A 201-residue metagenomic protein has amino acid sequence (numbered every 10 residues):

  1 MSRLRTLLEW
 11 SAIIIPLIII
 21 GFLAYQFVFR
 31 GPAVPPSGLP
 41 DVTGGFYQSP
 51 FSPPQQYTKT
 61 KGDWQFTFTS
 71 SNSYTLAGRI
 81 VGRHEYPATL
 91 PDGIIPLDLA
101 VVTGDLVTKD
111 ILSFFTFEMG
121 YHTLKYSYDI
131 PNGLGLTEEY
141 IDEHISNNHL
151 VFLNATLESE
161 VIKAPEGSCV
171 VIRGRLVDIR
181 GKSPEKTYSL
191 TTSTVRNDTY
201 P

Functional and structural regions predicted by a protein language model:
R3-P201: OB-fold and OB-like single-stranded nucleic-acid-recognition modules and their adjacent interaction interfaces
